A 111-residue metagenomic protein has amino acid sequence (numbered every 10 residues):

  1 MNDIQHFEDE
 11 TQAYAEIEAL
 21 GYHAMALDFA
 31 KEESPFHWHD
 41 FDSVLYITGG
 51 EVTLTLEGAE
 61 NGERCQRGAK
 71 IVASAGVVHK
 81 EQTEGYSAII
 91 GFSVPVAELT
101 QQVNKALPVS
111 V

Functional and structural regions predicted by a protein language model:
E10, Y22-H39: Conserved short histidine dyad/triad with adjacent acidic residue
E16, E33-H39, T55-L56, E63-R64 (+1 more regions): Short histidine-centered beta-strand/loop micro-motifs that create catalytic or ligand/metal-coordination sites
W38-L54: Short, conserved beta-strand element in jelly-roll/cupin
G49-T53, A59, P95-E98: Short, charged/polar surface micro-motifs in flexible loops or helix N-caps
G58-G76: Short acidic-glycine-tyrosine-enriched beta hairpin
A75-Q102: Ligand-binding loop in jelly-roll beta-barrel domains
K105-V111: Glycine- and charge-enriched low-complexity intrinsically disordered segments
